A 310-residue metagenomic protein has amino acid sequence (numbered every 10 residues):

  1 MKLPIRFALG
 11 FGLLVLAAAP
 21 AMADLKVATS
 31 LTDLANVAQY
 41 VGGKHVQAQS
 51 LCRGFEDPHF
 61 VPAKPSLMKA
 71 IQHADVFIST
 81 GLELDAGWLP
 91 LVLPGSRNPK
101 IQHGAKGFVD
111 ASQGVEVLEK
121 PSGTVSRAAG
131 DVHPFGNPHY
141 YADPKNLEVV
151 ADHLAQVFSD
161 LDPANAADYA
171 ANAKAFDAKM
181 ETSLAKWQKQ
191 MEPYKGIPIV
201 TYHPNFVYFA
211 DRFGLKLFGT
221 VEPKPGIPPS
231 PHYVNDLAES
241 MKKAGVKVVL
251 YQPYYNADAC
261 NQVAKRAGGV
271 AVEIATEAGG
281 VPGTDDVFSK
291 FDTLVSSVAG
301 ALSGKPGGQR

Functional and structural regions predicted by a protein language model:
M1-L9: Bacterial N-terminal signal peptides that target proteins for export
G10-F11, A21: Cleavable N-terminal signal peptides
A17-A18: N-terminal signal peptide c-region/cleavage motif recognized by signal peptidases
A23-R310: Extracytoplasmic metal-acquisition and chelation regions
